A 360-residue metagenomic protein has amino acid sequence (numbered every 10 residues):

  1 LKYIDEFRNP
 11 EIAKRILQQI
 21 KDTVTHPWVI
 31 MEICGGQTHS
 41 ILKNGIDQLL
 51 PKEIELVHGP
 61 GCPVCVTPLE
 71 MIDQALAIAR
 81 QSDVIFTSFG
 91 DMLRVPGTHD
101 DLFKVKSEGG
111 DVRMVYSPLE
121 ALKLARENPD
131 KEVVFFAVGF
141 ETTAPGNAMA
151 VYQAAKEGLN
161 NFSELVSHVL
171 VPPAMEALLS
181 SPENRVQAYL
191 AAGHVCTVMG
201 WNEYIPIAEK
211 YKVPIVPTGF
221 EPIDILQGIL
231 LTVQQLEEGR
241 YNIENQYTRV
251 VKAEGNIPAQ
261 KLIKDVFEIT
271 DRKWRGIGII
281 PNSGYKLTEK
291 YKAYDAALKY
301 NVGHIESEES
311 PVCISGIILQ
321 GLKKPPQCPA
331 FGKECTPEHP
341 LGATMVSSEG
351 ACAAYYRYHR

Functional and structural regions predicted by a protein language model:
L1-D130, A144, A148, Y152 (+6 more regions): Metallocofactor- and cofactor-centric catalytic cores in central/energy metabolism, strongly enriched
P27-I30, N161-F162, E238-T248, W274-R275 (+2 more regions): Flexible, glycine/charged-enriched surface loops at secondary-structure junctions
V115, F136, T218-G219: Active-site-adjacent beta-strand anchor residues
L165, E183-V251: A conserved active-site cap/scaffold subdomain adjacent to cofactor or substrate pockets
H168-M175, G255-P258: Short, conserved secondary-structure transition motifs
Q227-I317: Internal helical hairpin/lid segments
